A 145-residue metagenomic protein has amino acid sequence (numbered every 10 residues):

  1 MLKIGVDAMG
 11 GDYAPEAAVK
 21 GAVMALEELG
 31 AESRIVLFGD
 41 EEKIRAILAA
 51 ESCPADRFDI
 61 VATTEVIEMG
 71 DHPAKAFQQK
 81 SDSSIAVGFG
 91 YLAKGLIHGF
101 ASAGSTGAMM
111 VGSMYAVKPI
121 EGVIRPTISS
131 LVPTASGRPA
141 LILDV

Functional and structural regions predicted by a protein language model:
M1-Y115: Contiguous, glycine/small-aliphatic-enriched amphipathic segments in soluble metabolic enzymes
A8, D144-V145: Short, histidine-centered active-site or binding-site loop motifs used for metal coordination, general acid-base
V111-D144: Short, acidic/small-residue loops that bind anionic groups at enzyme active sites
